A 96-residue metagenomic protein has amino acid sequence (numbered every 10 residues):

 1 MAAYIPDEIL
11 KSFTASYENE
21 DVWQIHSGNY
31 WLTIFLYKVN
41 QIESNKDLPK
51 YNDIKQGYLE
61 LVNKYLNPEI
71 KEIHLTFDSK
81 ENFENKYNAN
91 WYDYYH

Functional and structural regions predicted by a protein language model:
M1-F13, Y17, I42-E69: Short, non-transmembrane amphipathic alpha-helical segments
S12-K38: Short edge beta-strands and adjacent turn/loop segments
I25-S27, Y58, L75: Generic structural hydrophobic/aromatic packing signal, biased to beta-strands
I34-L36, I54, L75-F77: Generic hydrophobic secondary-structure signal
Q41-I42, E84: Eukaryotic short linear interaction motifs
P68-H96: Polar/charged, Gly/Pro-rich intrinsically disordered segments
